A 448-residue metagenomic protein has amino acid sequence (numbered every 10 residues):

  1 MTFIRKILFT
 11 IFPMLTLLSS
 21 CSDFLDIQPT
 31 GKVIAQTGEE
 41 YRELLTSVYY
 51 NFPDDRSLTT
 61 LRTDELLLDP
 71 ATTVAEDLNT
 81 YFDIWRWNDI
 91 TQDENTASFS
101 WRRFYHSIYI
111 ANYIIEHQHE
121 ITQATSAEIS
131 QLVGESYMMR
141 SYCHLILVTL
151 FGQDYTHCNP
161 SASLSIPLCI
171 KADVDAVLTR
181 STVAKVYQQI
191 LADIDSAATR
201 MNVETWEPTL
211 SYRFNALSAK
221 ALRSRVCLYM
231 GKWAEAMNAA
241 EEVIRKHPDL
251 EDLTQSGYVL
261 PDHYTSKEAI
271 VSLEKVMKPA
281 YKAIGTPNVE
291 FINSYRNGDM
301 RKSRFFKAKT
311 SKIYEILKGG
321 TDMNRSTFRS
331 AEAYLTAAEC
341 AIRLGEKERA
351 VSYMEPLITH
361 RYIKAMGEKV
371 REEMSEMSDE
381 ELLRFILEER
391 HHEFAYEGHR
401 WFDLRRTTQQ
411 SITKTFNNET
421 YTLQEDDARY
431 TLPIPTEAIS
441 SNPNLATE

Functional and structural regions predicted by a protein language model:
C21-L67, Q409-E448: Membrane-proximal, proline-rich intrinsically disordered regions
G31-Q36, L61-E76, Q153-A162, V203-P279 (+1 more regions): Short, surface-exposed recognition loops and adjoining beta-strand edges that mediate ligand/DNA contacts, enriched
N79-F151, S181, A198-N202, W206 (+5 more regions): Conserved, well-structured interaction surfaces
I108-A111, Y187, I194, A240 (+2 more regions): Inward-facing hydrophobic residues that define packing positions of alpha-helical scaffold repeats
A184-K185, Y229-G231, M237-S330, E381-W401 (+2 more regions): Extended ligand-binding clefts on enzyme/binding-domain cores
